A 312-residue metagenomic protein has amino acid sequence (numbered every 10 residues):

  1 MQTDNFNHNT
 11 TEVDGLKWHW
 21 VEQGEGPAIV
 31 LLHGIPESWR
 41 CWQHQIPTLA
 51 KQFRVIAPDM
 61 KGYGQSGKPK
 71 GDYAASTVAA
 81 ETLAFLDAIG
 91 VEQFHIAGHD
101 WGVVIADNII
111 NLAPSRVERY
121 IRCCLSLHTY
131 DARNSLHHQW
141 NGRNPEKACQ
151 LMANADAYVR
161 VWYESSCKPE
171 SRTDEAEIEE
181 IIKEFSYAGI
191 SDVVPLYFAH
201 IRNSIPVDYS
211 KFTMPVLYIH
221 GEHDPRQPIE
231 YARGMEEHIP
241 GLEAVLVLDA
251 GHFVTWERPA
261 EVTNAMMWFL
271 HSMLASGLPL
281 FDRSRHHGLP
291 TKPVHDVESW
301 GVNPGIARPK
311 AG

Functional and structural regions predicted by a protein language model:
Q2-F6, W18, A28, Y63-Q65 (+7 more regions): Flexible "cap/lid" subdomain of the alpha/beta-hydrolase fold that forms the substrate-access gate
N7-V13: Short acidic-hydrophobic surface loop/beta-edge motif
T10, A57, L246-V247: Conserved residues in the N-terminal Rossmann fold of short-chain dehydrogenase/reductase
L16-Q65, R226: Conserved HGGG/HGGXW glycine-rich cap/lid loop of the alpha/beta-hydrolase fold
S38-W39, V104, A250-G251: A short, glycine- and basic residue-enriched loop/turn that sits immediately adjacent to a domain's principal
R40, H44, E230, E257-A260: Generic recognition of short, well-ordered alpha-helical segments
L242-G312: Catalytic active-site module of serine/aspartate enzymes centered on a nucleophile-bearing elbow/loop
